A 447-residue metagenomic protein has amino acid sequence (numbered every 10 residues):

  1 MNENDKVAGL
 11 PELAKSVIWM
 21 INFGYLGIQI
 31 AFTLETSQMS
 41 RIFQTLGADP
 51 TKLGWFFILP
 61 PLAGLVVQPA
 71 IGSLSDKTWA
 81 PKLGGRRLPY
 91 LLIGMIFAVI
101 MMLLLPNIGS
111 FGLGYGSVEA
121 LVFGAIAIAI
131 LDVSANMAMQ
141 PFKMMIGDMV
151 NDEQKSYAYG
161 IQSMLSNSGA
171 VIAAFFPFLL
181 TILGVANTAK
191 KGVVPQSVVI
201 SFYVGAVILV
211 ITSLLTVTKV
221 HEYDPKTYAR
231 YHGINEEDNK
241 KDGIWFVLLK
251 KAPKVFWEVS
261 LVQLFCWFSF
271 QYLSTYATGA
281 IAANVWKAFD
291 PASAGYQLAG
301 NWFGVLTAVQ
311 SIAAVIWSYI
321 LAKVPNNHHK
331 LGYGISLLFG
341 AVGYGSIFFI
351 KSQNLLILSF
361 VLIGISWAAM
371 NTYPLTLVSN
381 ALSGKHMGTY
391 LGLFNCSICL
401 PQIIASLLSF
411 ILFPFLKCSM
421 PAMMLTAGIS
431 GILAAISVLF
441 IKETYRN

Functional and structural regions predicted by a protein language model:
M1-S16, G109, G114-A129, A135-A138 (+5 more regions): Intracellular loop-helix junctions on the cytosolic face of multi-pass helical membrane proteins
D5-A63, E258, V262, C266-D290: Helix-loop boundary and gating motifs at the non-cytosolic
D49-L59, Q196, K287-S311, A422: Loop-to-transmembrane helix entry
P50-T51, D152-Q162, G300, L382-F394: Loop-to-transmembrane helix entry/capping segments in MFS-fold secondary transporters and related SLC/MFSD carriers
V66-L83, I316-H329, F413: Helix-to-loop junctions at the C-terminal end of transmembrane segments in multipass secondary transporters
L91-S117, F339-K351: C-terminal ends and interior cores of transmembrane alpha-helices in multi-pass membrane transporters/permeases
M137-V150, A369-S383: Intracellular juxtamembrane helix-capping segments at the cytosolic ends of symmetry-related transmembrane helices
K330-Y373: C-terminal transmembrane helical hairpin of 12-TM major facilitator-type secondary transporters
